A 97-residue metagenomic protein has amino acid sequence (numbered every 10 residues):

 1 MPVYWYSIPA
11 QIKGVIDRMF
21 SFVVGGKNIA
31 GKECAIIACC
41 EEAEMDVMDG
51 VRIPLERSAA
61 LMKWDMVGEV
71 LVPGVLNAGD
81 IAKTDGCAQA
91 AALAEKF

Functional and structural regions predicted by a protein language model:
M1-M62: Helix-loop-strand module that forms the ligand-binding subsite of alpha/beta enzymes
D49, I53, R57-F97: Glycine-rich phosphate/pyrophosphate-binding loop and the adjoining helix
